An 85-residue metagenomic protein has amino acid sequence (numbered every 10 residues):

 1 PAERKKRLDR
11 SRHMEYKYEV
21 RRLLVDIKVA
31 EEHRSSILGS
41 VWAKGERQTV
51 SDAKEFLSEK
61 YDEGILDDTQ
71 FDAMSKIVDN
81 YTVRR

Functional and structural regions predicted by a protein language model:
P1-R85: Long, contiguous alpha-helical segments
